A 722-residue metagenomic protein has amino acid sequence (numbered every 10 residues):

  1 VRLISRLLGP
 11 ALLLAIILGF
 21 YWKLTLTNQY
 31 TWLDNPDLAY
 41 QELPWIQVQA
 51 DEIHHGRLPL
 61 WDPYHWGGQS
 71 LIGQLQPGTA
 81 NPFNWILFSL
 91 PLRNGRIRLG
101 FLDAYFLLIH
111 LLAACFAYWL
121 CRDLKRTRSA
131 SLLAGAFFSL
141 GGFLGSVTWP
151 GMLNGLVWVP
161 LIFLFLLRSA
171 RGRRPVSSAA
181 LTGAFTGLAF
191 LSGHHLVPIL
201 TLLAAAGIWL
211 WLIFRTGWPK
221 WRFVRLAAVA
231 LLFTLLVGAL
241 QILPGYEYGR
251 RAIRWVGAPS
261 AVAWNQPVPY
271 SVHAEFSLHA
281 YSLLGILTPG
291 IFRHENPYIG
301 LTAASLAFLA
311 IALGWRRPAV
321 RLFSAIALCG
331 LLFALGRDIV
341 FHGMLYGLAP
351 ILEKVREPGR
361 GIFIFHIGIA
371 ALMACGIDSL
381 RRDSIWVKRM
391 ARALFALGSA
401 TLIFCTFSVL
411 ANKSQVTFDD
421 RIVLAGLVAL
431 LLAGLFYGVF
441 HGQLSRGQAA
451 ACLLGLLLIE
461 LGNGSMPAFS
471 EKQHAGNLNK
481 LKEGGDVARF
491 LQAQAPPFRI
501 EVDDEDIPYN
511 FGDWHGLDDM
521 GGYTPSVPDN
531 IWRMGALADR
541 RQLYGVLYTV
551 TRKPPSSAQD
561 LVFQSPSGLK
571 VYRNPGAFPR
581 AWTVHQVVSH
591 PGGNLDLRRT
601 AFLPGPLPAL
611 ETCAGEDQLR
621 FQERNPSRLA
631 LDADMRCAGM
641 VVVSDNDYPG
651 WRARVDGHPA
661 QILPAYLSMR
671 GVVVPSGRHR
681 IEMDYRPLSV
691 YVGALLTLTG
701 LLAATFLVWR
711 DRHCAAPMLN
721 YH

Functional and structural regions predicted by a protein language model:
I4-L7, G67-T79, R96-A114, V147-N154 (+5 more regions): Membrane-entry segments of alpha-helical transmembrane domains in multi-pass membrane proteins
I4-Q76, Y246, A252, I299 (+4 more regions): Hydrophobic alpha-helical membrane-insertion signals
K23-L124, S129-W158, N265-A274, L278-H294 (+1 more regions): Active-site lumenal/periplasmic loops and adjacent helix-entry segments of GT-C-fold, multi-pass membrane
A39-L58, Q69, P82-W85, F233-I311 (+6 more regions): Periplasmic/ER-lumenal interhelical loops and adjacent helix-loop junctions in multi-pass membrane proteins
E42, V409, L603-H722: Active-site-proximal, structured, solvent-exposed surfaces of multi-pass membrane proteins that position macromolecular
A104-D123, Y298-L313, R321-A325, L430 (+1 more regions): Selective detector of the "anchor" transmembrane alpha-helix that sits immediately C-terminal
L133, L140, W149-L153, V157 (+11 more regions): Contiguous transmembrane helix-bundle modules in multi-pass membrane proteins
A450, G455, I459-G615, P626 (+3 more regions): Extracytoplasmic
